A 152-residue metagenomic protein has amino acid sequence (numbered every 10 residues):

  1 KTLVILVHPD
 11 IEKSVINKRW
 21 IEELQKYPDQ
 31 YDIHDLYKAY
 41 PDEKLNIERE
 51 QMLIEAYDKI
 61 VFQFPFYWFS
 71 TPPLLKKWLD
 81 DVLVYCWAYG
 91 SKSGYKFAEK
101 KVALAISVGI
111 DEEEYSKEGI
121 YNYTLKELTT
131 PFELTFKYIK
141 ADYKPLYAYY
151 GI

Functional and structural regions predicted by a protein language model:
K1-Y31: N-terminal beta1-alpha1 ligand-phosphate binding loop
V4, I33, F62, V102-I106 (+1 more regions): Structural beta-sheet core signal
P9-I11, K38-Y40, N122, Y150-I152: Short histidine/acidic/glycine/proline-rich micro-motifs that form metal- and phosphate-coordinating active-site loops
V15-R19, L45, P73-K77: Generic recognition of short, well-ordered alpha-helical segments
E22-Q25, P131-I152: Glycine-rich phosphate/pyrophosphate-binding loop and the adjoining helix
Q30, I60, D142: Residue-level detector of anion-binding/catalytic polar loops
Q30-E43: A short beta-strand-loop structural module common to alpha/beta enzyme folds
E48-E133: Helix-loop-strand module that forms the ligand-binding subsite of alpha/beta enzymes
